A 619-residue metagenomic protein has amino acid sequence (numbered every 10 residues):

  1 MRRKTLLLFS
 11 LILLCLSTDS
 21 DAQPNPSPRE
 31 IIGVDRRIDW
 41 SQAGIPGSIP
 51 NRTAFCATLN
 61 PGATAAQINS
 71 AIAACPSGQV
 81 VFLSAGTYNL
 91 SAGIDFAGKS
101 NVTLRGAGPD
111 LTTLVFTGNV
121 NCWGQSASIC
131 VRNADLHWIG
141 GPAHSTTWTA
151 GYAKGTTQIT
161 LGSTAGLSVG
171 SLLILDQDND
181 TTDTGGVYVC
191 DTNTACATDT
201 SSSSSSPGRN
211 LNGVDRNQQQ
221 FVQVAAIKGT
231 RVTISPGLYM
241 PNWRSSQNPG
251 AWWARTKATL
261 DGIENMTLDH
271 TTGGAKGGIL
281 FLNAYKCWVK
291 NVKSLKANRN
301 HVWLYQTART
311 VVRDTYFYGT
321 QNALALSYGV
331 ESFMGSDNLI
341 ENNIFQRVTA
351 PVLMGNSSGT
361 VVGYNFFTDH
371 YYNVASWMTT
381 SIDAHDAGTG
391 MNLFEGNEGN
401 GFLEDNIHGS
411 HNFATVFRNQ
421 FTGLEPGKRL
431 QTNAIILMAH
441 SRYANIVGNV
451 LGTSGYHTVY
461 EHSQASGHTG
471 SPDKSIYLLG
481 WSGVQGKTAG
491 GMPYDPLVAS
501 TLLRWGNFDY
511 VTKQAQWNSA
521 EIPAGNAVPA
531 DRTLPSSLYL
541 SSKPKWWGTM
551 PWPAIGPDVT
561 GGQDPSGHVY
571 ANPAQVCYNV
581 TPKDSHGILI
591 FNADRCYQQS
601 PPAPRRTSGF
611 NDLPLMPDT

Functional and structural regions predicted by a protein language model:
R2-N265, D269-T272, K474-T619: Extracellular "leader-to-stem" segments immediately downstream of a signal peptide or signal-anchor in secreted/lumenal
S77, S84, L90, G98-S100 (+23 more regions): Repetitive beta-strand solenoid architecture
Q79, L90-G93, P109, T113-N119 (+9 more regions): Short glycine/acidic-rich loop motifs that flank beta-strands on beta-rich extracellular proteins
N101, T259-H270, Y285-K296, A308-Q321 (+4 more regions): Right-handed parallel beta-helix
T103, C122, F402, N406-W505 (+2 more regions): Predominantly extracellular beta-rich ligand-binding scaffolds that present long acidic/polar faces for carbohydrate
T164-Q177, N217, F221-Q223, K257-D269 (+2 more regions): Short, solvent-exposed linear motifs at loop/edge-of-secondary-structure regions
N179-G208, N212, N217-F221, A225-K228 (+2 more regions): Right-handed parallel beta-helix
